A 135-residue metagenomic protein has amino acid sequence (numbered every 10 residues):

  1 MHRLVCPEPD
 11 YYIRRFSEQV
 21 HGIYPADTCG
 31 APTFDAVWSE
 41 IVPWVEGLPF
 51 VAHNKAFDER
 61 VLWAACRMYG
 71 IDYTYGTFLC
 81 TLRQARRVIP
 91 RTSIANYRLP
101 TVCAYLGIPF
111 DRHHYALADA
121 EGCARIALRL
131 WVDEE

Functional and structural regions predicted by a protein language model:
M1-Y69, Y73-Y75, N96-H114: Conserved non-catalytic scaffold segment of RNase H-like nuclease domains
E18-Q19, F78-N96: Short alpha-helix plus adjacent loop in nuclease-associated cores
V37, A85, G122-C123: Short Asp/Glu-rich motifs
R60-V61, G122-R125: Amphipathic alpha-helical interaction segments
A104-Y105, A124-E135: Acidic two-metal-ion nuclease catalytic site recognized across multiple nuclease folds, prominently DnaQ/RNase D-T
D119: Conserved catalytic/binding loops enriched for acidic/polar residues
